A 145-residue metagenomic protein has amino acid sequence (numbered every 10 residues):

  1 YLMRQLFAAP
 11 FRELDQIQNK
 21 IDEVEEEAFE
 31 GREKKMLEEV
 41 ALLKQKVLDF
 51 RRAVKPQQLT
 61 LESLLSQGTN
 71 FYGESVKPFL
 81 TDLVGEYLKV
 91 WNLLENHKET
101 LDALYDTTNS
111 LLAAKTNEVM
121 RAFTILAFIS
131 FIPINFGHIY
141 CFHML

Functional and structural regions predicted by a protein language model:
Y1: Divalent-cation
L6, L14-D15, D22-Y140: Membrane-associated alpha-helical segments
F142-L145: Membrane-interfacial hairpin junctions
